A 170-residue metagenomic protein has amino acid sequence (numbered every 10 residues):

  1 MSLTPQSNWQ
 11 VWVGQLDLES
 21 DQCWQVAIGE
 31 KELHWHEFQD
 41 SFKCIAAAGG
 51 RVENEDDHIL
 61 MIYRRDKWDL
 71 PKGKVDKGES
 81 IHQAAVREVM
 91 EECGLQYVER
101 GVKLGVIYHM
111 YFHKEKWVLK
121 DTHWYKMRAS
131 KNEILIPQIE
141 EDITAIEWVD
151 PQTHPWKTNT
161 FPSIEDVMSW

Functional and structural regions predicted by a protein language model:
M1, E53-M90: Conserved Nudix-box catalytic region and its N-terminal flanking loop in Nudix hydrolases and closely related
L3-G49: Acidic, metal-coordinating catalytic segment for phosphate/diphosphate chemistry, firing primarily on the Nudix
K43-A48, R65, K120-T122: Short connector loops at helix/strand junctions that flank enzyme active sites, especially segments positioning acidic
G49, H58, A145: Conserved beta-strand and immediately adjacent loop positions that scaffold enzyme active sites
V52-E55, M127-A129: Active-site beta-strand termini and strand-to-loop segments that position acidic
V75-S163: Unchanged
I164-W170: Charged phosphate-binding loop/patch that engages nucleotide di/tri-phosphates or the phosphate backbone of nucleic
